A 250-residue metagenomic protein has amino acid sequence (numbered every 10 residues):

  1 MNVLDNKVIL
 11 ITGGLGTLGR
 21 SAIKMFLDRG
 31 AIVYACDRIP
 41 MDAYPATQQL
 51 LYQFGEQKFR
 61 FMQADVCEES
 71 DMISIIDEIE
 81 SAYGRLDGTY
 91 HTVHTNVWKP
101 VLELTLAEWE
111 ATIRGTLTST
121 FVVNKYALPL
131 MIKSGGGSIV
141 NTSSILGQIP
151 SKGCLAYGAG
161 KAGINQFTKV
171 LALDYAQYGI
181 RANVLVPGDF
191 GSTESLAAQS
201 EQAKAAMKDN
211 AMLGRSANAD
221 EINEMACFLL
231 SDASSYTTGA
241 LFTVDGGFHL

Functional and structural regions predicted by a protein language model:
L15-G16: Conserved glycine-rich cofactor-binding loop
P100-V101, T105-I113, S195-L196, K204-M207: Substrate-binding pocket helix/loop in short-chain dehydrogenase/reductase
N124, G160, T168: Active-site helix of classical SDR
P129, L173-D174, S235: Alpha-helical segment proximal to the catalytic Tyr-Lys
S144: Residue(s) in the substrate-gating loop at a strand-loop-helix junction that position the organic substrate next
A176, R181, T237-G239: Short, small/polar-rich loop/turn modules that mediate ligand/substrate recognition or access, typified
R215-V244, H249: C-terminal substrate-recognition "lid" of short-chain dehydrogenase/reductases
